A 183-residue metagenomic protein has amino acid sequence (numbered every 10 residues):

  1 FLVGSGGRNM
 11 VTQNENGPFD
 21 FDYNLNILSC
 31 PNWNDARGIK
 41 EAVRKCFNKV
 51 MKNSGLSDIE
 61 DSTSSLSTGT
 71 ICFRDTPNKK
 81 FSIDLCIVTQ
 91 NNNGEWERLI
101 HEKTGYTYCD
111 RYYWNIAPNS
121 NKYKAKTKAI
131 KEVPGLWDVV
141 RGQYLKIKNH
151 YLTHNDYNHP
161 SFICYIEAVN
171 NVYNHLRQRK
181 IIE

Functional and structural regions predicted by a protein language model:
F1, M51-S57, P160, I181-I182: Short secondary-structure junctions
F1-F21, L25-W33: Active-site nucleotide-donor binding segment shared across nucleotidyl transfer reactions
F19-D22, A42-C46, K103-T107: Short, low-complexity, polar/charged sequence segments that are solvent-exposed and flexible
D22, I27-S29, L56-T70, A117-P118 (+1 more regions): Flexible, surface-exposed loop/gating regions in the mature catalytic domains of secreted/periplasmic hydrolases
Y23-L28, N48-M51, Y108-W114: Glycine-rich loops and low-complexity Gly/Arg-rich segments that provide flexible linkers or classic glycine-based
P31-E41: Short, conserved charged micro-motifs
K40-N93: Conserved catalytic core of two-metal-ion nucleotidyltransferases
S62, P77-E183: Right-hand nucleic-acid polymerase module
